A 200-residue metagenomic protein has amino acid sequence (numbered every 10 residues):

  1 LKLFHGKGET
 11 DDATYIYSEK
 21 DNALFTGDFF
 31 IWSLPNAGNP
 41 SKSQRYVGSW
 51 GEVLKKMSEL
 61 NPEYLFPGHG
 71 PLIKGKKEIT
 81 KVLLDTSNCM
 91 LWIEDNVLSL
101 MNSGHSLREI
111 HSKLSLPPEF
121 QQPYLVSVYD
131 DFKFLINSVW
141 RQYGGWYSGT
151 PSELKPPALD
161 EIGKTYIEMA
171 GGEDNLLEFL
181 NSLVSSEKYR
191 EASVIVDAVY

Functional and structural regions predicted by a protein language model:
K2-S103: Metallo-beta-lactamase
E59-Y64, L72-Y200: Accessory terminal helices/loops
